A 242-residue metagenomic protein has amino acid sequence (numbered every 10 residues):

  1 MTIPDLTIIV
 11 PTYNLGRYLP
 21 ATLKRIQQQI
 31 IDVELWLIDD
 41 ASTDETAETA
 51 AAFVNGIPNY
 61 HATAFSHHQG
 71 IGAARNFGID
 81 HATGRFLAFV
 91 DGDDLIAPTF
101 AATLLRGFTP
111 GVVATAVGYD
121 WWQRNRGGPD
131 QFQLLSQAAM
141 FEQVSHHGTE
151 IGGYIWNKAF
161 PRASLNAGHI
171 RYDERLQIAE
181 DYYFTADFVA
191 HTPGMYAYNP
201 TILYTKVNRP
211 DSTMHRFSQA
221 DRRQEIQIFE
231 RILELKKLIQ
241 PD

Functional and structural regions predicted by a protein language model:
M1-R223: Nucleotide-sugar donor-binding/catalytic module of glycosyltransferases that assemble extracellular/cell-envelope
S212, Q219-D242: C-terminal, non-catalytic tails of nucleotide-sugar-dependent glycosyltransferases
